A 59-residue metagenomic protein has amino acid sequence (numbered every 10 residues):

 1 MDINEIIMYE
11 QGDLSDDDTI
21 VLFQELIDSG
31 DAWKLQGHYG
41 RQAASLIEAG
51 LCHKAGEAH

Functional and structural regions predicted by a protein language model:
M1-H59: Catalytic phosphate/metal-binding cores of nucleic-acid and nucleotide-processing enzymes, i.e., regions that mediate
